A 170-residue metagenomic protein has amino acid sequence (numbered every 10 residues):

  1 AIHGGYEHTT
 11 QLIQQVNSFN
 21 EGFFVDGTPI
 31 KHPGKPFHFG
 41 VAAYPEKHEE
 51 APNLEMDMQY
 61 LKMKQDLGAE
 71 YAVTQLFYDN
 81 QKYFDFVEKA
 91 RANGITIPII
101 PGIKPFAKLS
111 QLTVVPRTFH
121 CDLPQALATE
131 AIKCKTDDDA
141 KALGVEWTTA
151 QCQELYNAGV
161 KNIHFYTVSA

Functional and structural regions predicted by a protein language model:
A1: Metabolite-binding pocket within alpha/beta catalytic cores that recognizes anionic/polar moieties
G4-P36, G40-E50, D57, E88 (+1 more regions): Active-site pocket-lining/capping segments in soluble small-molecule metabolic enzymes
E50-L67: Active-site glycine-rich loop that binds ribose-phosphate moieties when present
K64, G68, P101, I163: Conserved, mostly hydrophobic/aromatic
A69-E70, I95, V160: A structural motif
E70-D79, H164-T167: Catalytic beta/alpha-barrel core
D139-A170: C-terminal extensions of enzymes
